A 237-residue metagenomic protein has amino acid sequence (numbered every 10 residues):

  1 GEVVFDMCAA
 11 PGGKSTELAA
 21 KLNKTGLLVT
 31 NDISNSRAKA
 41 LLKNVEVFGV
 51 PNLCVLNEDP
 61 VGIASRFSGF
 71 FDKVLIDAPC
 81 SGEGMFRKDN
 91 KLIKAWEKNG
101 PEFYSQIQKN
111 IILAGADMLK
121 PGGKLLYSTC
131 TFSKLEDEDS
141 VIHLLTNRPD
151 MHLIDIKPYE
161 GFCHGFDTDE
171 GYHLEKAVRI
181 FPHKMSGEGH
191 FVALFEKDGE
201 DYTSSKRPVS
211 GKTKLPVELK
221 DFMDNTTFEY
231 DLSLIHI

Functional and structural regions predicted by a protein language model:
G1-I235: S-adenosylmethionine
